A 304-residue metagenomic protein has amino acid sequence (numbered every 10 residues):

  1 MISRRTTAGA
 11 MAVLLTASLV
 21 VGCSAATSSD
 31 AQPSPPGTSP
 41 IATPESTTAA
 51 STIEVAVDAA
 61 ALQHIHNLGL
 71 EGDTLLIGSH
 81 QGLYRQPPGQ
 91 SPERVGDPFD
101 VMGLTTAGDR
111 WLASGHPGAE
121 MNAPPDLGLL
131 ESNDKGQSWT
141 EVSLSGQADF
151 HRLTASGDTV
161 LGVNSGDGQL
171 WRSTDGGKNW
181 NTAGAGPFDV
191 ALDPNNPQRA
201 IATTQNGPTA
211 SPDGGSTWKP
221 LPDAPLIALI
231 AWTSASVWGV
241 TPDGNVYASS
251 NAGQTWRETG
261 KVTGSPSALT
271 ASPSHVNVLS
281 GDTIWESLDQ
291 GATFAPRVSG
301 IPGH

Functional and structural regions predicted by a protein language model:
L19-G22: C-terminal motif of bacterial Sec signal peptides marking the signal peptidase cleavage site
S24-T27: Bacterial signal peptide processing site
I53-Y84, G96-T105: Beta-strand-rich domains and repeat architectures in extracellular enzymes and scaffolds, especially beta-propellers
H66-G69, G103-T105, T154, A191-D193 (+2 more regions): Conserved beta-strand position repeated across blades of beta-propeller domains
G72-D73, G108-D109, G157-D158, P197-Q198 (+2 more regions): Short coil/turn segments that connect the beta-strands within blades of beta-propeller domains
Q81-V95, F99-V101, D126-S143, W171-T182 (+3 more regions): Asp-box/BNR beta-propeller loop motif
P98-M102, S145-F150, A185-V190, D223-A228 (+2 more regions): Short coil/turn segments at the loop-to-beta-strand junctions that recur within blades of beta-propeller repeat folds
E120-D126, V163-D167, A202-T203, T241-P242: Short, solvent-exposed loop/turn segments at conserved positions within beta-propeller repeat blades
